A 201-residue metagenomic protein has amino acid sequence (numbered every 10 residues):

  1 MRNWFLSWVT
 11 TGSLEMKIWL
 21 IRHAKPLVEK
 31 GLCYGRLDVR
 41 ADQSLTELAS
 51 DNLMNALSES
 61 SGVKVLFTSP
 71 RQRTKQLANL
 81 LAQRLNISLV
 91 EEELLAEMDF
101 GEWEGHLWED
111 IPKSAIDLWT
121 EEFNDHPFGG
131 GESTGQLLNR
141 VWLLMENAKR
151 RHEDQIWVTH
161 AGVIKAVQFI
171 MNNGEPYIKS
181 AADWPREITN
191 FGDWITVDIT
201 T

Functional and structural regions predicted by a protein language model:
N3-E15: Short, Lys/Arg-enriched N-terminal segments with co-localized hydrophobic residues within the first ~10-30 amino acids
I18, K64, R151-G162: Generic beta-sheet signal
I18-Q76, G130-V141: Loop-to-helix element that buttresses phosphate recognition and phosphoryl-transfer chemistry
N52-A115: Phosphate-coordination/substrate-recognition cap region in phosphate-metabolizing enzymes
L80, R84, N147, I170-G174: Active-site catalytic microenvironments for nucleophilic, acid-base chemistry
I116-G135: Short glycine/proline- and acidic residue-enriched helix-loop micro-motifs that form flexible lids or anion-recognition
A161-K165, I195: GST superfamily/GST-like fold recognition
G174-T201: Domain-level recognition of soluble alpha/beta enzyme cores, biased toward histidine phosphatases/phosphomutases
